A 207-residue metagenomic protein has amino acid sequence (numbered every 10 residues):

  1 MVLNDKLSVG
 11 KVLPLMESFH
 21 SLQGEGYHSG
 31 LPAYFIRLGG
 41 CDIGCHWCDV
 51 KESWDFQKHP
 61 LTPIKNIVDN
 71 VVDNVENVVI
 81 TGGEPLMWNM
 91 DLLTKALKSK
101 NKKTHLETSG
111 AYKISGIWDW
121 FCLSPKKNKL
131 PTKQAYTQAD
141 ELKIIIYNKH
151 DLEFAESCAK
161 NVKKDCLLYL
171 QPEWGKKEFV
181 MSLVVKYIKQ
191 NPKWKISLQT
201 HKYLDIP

Functional and structural regions predicted by a protein language model:
M1-G39, G44-W47, Q190, K195 (+1 more regions): Flexible, acidic/Gly-rich N-terminal and inter-domain linker regions that tether and position cofactor-handling modules
L3-G10, L22-S29, V50, D55 (+6 more regions): Short, flexible coil/linker segments at or flanking structured domains
V9-G10, C41-C45, N70, K129-K133 (+1 more regions): Short amphipathic alpha-helical segments, especially helix-boundary/capping motifs
V12-P14, F19, Q23, V75 (+3 more regions): A generic structural signal for ordered alpha-helices
L13-S18, P32-F35, G39-D119: Conserved Radical SAM active-site core
L86-P207: Conserved AdoMet/S-adenosylmethionine-binding subsite of the radical SAM
